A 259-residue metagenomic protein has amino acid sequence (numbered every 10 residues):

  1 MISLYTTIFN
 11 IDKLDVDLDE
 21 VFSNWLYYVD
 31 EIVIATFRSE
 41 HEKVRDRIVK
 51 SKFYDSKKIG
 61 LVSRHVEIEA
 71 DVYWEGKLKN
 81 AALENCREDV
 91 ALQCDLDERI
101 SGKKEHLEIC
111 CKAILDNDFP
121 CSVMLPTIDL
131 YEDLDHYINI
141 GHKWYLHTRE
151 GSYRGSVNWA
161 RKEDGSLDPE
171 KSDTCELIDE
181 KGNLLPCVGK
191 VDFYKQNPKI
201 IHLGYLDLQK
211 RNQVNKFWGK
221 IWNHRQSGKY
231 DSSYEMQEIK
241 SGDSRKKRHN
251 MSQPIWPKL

Functional and structural regions predicted by a protein language model:
M1-Y5, E31: Cell-envelope/extracellular polymer assembly enzymes that use nucleotide-activated donors
Y5, F9, T36-Q93: Active-site-proximal specificity loops/subdomain of glycosyltransferases
I11-Y28, I34, E42, D46: Short, well-formed alpha-helical segments that are part of the catalytic scaffolds of diverse glycosyltransferases
L18-D19, R45-R47, E105-K112: Well-ordered, non-membrane alpha-helical segments in soluble/globular domains
V29-D30, R87, D118: Residue-level detector of structured alpha->beta connecting loops
Y73-L83, R99-L259: Catalytic-site signature of metal-activated, phosphate-bearing donor transferases, centered on the GT-A/GT-A-like
E88, D95-E98, G102: Short acidic donor-binding/metal-coordinating loop in glycosyltransferase active sites
